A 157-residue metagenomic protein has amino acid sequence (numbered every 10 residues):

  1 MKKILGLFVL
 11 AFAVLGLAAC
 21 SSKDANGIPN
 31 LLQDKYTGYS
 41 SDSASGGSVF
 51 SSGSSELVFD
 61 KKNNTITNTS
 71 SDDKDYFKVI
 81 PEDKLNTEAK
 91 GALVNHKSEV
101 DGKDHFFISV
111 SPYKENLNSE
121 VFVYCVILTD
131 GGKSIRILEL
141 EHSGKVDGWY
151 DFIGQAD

Functional and structural regions predicted by a protein language model:
M1-I4: Positively charged n-region of N-terminal signal peptides that target proteins for export
G16-A19: C-terminal motif of bacterial Sec signal peptides marking the signal peptidase cleavage site
S21-T37, F59: N-terminal helix-cap/turn-to-beta initiation motif at the start of protein domains
L31-Q33, E56-T65, V126-R136, A156-D157: Short, solvent-exposed coil/turn segments at beta-strand boundaries
L31-T37, V100-S111, K133-I135: Short, hydrophobic/aromatic-rich segments at coil-to-beta transitions
D42-S45, T65-L128: Contiguous, well-ordered beta-strand patches that form the walls/edges of small beta-barrel/beta-sandwich domains
S51-S54, N118-Y124, I137, K145-Y150: Short, surface-exposed coil-to-beta transition loops
D73-G91, D130-D157: Edge beta-strand at a domain terminus
